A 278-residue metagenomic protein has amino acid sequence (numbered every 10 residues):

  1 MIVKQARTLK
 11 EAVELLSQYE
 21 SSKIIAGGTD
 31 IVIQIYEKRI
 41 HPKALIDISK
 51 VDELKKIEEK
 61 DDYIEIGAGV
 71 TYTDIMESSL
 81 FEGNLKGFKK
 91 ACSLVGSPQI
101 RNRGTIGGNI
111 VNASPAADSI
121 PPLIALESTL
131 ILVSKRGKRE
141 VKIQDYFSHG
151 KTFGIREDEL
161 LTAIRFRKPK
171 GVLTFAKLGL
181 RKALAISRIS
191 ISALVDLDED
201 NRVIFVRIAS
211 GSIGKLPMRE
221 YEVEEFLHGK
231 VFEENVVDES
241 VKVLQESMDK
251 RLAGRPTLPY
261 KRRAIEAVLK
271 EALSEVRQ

Functional and structural regions predicted by a protein language model:
M1-Q278: C-terminal structural segment of proteins
